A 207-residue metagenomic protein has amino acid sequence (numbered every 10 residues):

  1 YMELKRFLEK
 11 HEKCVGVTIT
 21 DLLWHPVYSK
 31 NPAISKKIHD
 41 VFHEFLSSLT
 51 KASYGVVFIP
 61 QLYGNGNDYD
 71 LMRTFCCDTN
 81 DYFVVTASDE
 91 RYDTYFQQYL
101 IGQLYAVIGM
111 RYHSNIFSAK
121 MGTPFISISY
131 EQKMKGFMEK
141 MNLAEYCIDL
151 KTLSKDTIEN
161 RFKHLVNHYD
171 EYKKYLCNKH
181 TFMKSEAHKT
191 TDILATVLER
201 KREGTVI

Functional and structural regions predicted by a protein language model:
Y1-I207: Active-site anion-handling motifs in enzyme catalytic cores
